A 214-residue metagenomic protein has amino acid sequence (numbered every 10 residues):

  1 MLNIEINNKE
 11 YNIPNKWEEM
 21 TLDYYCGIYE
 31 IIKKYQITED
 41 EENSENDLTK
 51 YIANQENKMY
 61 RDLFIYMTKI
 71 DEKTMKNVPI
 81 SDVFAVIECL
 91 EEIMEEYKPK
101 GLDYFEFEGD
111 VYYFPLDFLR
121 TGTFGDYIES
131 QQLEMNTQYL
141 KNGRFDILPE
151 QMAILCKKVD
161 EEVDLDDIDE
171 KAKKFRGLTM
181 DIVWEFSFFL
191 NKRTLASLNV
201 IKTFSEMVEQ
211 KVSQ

Functional and structural regions predicted by a protein language model:
M1-Q214: Charged interaction scaffolds used for protein-protein
